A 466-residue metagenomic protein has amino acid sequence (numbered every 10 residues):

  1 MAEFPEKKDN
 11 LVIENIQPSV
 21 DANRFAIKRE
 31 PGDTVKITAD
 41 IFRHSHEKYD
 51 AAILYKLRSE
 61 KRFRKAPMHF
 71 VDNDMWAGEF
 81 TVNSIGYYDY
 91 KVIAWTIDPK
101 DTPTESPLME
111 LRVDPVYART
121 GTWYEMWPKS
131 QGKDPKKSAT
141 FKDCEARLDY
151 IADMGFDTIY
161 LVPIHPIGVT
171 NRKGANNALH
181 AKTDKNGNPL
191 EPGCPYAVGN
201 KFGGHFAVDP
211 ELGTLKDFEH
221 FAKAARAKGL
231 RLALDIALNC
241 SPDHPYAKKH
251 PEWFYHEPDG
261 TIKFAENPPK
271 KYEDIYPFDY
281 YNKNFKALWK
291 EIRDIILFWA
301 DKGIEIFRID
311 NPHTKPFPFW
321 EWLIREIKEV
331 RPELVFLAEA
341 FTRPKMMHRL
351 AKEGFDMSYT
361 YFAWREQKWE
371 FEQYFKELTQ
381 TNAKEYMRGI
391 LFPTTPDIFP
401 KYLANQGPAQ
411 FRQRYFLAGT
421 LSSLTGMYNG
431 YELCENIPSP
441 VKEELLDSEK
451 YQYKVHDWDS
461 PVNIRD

Functional and structural regions predicted by a protein language model:
A2-N15, E30-R58, R62-L230, N239-S241: N-terminal structural segment of carbohydrate-active enzymes
I13-I16, I27, I37, I41 (+18 more regions): Weak global preference for isoleucine
I16-A22: Short, solvent-exposed loop/edge segments of extracellular or virion-exposed proteins
N23-R29: Short beta-strand segments of immunoglobulin-like
I27, M109-R112, D294, L378-T379: Hydrophobic alpha-helical segments with strong N-terminal bias
E125-W127, Y160-V162, A233-A237, D310 (+2 more regions): A cross-family glycoside hydrolase active-site/sugar-binding cleft signature
P195-F202, F206-E219, K223, L230 (+1 more regions): Alpha-amylase-like alpha-glycosidases and glucanotransferases acting on alpha-linked glucans and related
